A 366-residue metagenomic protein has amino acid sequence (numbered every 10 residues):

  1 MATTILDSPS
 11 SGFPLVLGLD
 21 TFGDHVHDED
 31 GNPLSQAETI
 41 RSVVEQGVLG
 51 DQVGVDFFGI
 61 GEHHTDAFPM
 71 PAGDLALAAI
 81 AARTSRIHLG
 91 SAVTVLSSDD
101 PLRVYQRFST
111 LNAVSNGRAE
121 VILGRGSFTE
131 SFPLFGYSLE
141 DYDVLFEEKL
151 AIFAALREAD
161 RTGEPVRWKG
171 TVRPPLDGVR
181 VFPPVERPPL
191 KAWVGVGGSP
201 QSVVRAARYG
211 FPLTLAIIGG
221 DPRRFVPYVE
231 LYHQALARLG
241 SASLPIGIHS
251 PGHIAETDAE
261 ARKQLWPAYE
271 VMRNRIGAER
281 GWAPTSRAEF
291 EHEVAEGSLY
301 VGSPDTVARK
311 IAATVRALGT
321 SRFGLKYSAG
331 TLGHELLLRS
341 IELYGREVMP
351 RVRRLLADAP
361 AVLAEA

Functional and structural regions predicted by a protein language model:
M1-T84, H88, L190, V362-A366: N-terminal beta1-alpha1-beta2 module of alpha/beta enzyme domains
A2-F13, D143-V181, R223-S321, R353-A366: An alpha-helical appendage that flanks or caps ligand/catalytic pockets
A2-L15, L19, D100-F211, V226 (+2 more regions): Internal, glycine-rich beta/alpha segment that forms the wall or movable "lid" of small-molecule/cofactor binding
S11, D51-Q52, L77-R86, F108 (+4 more regions): Acidic (Asp/Glu)-rich catalytic clusters
L17, E62, I80, L111 (+5 more regions): Conserved, mostly hydrophobic/aromatic
L17-L19, F58-I60, L89-S91, A119-L123 (+4 more regions): Hydrophobic faces of well-ordered beta-strands that scaffold small-molecule active sites in alpha/beta enzyme cores
H25-R41, T94-L102, P188-G198, A295-P304: Active-site mouth loops of central-metabolism enzymes
F57-A76, I80, V95, I217-G220 (+1 more regions): Glycine-rich, proline-tolerant flexible connector loops at the mouths of alpha/beta enzymes
